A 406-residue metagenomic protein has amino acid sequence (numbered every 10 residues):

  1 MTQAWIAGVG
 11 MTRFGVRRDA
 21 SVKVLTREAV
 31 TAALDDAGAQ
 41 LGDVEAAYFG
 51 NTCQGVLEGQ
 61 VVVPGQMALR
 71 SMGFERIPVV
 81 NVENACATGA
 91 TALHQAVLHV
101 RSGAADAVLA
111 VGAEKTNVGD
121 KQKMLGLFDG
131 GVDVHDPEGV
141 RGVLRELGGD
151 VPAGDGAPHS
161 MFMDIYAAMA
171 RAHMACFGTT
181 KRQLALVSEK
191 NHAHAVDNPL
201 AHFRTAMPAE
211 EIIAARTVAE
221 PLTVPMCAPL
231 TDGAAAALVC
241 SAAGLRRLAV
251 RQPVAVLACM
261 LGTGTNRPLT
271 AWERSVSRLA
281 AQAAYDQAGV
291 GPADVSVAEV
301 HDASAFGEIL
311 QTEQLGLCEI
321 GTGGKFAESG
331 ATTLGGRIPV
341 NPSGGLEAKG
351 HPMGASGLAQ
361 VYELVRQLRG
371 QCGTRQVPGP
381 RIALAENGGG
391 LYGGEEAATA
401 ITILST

Functional and structural regions predicted by a protein language model:
M1-A87, Q95, I165, M169-K181 (+5 more regions): Conserved active-site "lid/cap" helical segment
M1-K23, A32, V143-G156, L186 (+7 more regions): Condensing-enzyme catalytic core mediating Claisen C-C bond formation in acyl metabolism
T2-W5, R17, Q54-V111, K115-K121 (+7 more regions): Conserved catalytic cysteine-centered active-site region of acyl-thioester-dependent Claisen-condensing enzymes
L41-N51, P78-N84, V108-G112, Q183-E189 (+5 more regions): Beta-strand segments within the central parallel beta-sheet cores of soluble alpha/beta enzyme folds
G55-V63, P268-W272, D302-K325, G336 (+2 more regions): Short glycine/threonine-rich loop-to-helix capping motif typified by GTGT followed within a few residues by an Asp-Pro
E83-E114, M163-D197, A237-A243, K349-C372: Active-site-proximal alpha-helical scaffold in enzymes
N191-H192, V196-R204, E210: ATPase catalytic-site recognition across NTP-hydrolyzing enzymes
R274, R278, Q282-A305, I309 (+1 more regions): Extended C-terminal subregions enriched in glycine
